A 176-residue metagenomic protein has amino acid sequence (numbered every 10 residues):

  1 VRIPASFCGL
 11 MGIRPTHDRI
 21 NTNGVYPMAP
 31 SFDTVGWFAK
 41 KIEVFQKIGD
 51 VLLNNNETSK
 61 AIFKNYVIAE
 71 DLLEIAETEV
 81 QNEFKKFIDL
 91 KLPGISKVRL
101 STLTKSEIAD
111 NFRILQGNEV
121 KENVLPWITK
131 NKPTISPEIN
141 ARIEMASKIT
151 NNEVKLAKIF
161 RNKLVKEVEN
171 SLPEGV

Functional and structural regions predicted by a protein language model:
V1-A69: Fold-level recognition of mixed alpha/beta catalytic cores in primary-metabolism enzymes, strongest
N54-V176: Amidase signature
